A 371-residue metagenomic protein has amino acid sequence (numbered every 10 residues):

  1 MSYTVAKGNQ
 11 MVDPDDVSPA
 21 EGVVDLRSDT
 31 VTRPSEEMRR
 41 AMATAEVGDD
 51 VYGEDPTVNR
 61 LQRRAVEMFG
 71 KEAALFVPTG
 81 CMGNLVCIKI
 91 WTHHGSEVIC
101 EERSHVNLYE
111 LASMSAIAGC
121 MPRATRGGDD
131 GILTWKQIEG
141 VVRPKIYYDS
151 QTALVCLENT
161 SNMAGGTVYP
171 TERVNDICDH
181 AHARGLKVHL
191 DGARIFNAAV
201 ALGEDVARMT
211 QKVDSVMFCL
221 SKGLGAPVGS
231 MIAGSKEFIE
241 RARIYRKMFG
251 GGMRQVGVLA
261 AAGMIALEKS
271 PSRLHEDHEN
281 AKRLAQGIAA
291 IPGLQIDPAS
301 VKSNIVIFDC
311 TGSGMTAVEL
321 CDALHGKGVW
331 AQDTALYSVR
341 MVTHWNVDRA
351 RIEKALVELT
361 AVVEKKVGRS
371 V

Functional and structural regions predicted by a protein language model:
S2-K327, A331-V347, K354-V371: Conserved PLP-enzyme active-site core in the AAT-like
